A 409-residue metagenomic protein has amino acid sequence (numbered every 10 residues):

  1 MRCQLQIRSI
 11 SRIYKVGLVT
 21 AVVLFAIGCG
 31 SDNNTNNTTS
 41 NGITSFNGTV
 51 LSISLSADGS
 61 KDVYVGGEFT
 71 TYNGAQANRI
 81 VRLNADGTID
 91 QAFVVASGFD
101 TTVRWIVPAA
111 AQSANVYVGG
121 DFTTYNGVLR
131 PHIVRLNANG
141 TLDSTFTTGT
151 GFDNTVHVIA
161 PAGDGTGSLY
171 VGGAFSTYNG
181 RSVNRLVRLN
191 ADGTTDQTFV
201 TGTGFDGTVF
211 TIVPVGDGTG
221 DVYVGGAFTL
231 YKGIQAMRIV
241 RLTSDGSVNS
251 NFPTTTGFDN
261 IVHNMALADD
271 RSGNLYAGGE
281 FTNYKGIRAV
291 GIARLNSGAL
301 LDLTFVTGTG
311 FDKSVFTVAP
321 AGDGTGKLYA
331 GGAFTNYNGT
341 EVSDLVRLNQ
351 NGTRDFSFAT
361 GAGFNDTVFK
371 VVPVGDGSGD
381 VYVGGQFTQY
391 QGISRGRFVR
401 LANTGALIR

Functional and structural regions predicted by a protein language model:
M1-R12: N-terminal secretory signal peptides that target proteins for export/translocation
R2-C3, I27-R409: Extracytoplasmic mature domains of secreted or surface-exposed proteins
I7-S9, L18, T353: Intrinsically disordered, low-complexity segments enriched in glycine/proline and serine/threonine
Y14-L18, N296: Hydrophobic alpha-helical segments
G17-A26: Bacterial N-terminal signal peptides
